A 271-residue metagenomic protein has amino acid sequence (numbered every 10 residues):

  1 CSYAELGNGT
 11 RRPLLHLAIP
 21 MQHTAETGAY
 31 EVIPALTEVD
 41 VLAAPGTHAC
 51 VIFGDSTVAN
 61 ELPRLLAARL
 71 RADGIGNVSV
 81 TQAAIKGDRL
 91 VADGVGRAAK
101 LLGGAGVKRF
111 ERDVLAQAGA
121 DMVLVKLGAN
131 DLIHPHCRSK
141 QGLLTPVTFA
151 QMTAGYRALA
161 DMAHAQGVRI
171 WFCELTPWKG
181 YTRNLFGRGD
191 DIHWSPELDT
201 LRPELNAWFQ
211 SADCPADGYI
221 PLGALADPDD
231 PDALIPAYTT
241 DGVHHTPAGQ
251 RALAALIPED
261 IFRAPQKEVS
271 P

Functional and structural regions predicted by a protein language model:
C1-F53, V58-A59, R64, R71-G76 (+1 more regions): N-terminal secretory targeting modules
S2-N8, G96-R97, L143, F186-H193 (+1 more regions): Surface-exposed intrinsically disordered loops and tails
E31, L102-R109, T148-G155, E197-L205 (+2 more regions): Soluble or luminal CAZymes and related metallo-dependent hydrolases
V39, G46-R157, Y181: Conserved SGNH/GDSL esterase-like catalytic core that processes O-acyl groups on lipids and polysaccharides
I133-P135, L175-P271: Catalytic His-Asp segment of secreted/periplasmic serine-dependent ester chemistry enzymes
Q166-R169: A short helix->loop->beta-strand "cap" motif at the edges of active sites that frequently abuts
